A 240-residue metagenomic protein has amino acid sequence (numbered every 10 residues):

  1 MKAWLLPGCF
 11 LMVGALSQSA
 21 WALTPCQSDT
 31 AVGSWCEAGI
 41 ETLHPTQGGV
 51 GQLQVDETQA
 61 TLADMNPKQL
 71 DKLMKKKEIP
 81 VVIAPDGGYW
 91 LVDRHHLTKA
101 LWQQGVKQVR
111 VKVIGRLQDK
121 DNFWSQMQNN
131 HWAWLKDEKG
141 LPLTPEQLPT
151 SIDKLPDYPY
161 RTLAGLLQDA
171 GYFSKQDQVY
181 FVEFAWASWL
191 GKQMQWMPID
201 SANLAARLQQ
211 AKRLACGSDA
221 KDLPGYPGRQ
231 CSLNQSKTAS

Functional and structural regions predicted by a protein language model:
M1-G8: Bacterial N-terminal signal peptides that target proteins for export
G14-S19: N-terminal signal peptide c-region/cleavage motif recognized by signal peptidases
L23-K72, K76-I83, G88, W102-S240: Surface-exposed, charge/polar-rich loops and edge strands
W90-D93: Short hydrophobic beta-strand that contains or immediately precedes a catalytic carboxylate
